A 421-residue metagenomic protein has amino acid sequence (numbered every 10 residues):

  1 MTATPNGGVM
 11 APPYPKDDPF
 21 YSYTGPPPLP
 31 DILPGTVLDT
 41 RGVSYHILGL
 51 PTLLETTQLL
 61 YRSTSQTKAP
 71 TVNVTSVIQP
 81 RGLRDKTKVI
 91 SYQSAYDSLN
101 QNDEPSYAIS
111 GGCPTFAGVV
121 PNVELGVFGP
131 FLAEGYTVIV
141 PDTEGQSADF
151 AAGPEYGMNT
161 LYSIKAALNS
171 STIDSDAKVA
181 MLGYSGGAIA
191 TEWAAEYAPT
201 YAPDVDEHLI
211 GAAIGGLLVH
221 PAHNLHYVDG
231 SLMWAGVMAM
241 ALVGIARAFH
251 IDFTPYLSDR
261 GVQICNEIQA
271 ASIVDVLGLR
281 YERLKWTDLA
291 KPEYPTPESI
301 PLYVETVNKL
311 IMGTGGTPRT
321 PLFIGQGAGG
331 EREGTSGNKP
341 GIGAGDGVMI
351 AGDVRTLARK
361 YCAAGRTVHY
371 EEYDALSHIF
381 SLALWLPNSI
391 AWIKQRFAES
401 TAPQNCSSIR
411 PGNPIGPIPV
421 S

Functional and structural regions predicted by a protein language model:
M1-R84, V420: Catalytic-loop region of hydrolases
G7-Y14, D18-G25, G215-T317, T335-S336 (+1 more regions): Accessory cap/linker subdomain of secreted extracellular hydrolases
V74-V77, D85-S98, N102-G111, G129 (+1 more regions): Short beta-strand element of the alpha/beta-hydrolase
S94-Q101, I109-S147: Conserved alpha/beta-hydrolase
P121-G126, A133, F150-T172, E196: Alpha/beta-hydrolase active-site loop
K165-T172, D176-A235: Primarily recognizes the serine-hydrolase "nucleophile elbow" in alpha/beta-hydrolase and SGNH/GDSL folds
P318, F323-R332, G341-I342: Short beta-strand/loop motif that positions the catalytic acidic residue of the alpha/beta-hydrolase fold
G325-A328, N338, R355-S421: C-terminal catalytic histidine-bearing segment of alpha/beta-hydrolase fold enzymes
